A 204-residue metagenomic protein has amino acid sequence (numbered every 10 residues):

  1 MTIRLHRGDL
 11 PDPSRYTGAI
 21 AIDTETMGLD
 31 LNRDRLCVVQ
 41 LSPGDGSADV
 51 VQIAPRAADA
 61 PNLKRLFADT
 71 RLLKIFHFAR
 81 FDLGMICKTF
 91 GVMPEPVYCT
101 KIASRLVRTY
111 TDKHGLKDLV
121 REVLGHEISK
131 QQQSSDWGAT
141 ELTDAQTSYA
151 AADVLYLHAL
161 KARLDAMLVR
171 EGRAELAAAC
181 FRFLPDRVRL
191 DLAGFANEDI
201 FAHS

Functional and structural regions predicted by a protein language model:
M1-I20, T24: N-terminal accessory regions of nucleic-acid-interacting proteins
A21, L72-A79: Acidic beta-strand-to-loop metal/phosphate-binding motif
L31-G46: A short alpha/beta connector and helix-capping loop motif
A48, D69-K74: Short active-site oxyanion
F81-F90: Short active-site loop/helix that positions an aromatic residue
V97-E122: Short alpha-helix plus adjacent loop in nuclease-associated cores
I128-R189: Acidic, Mg2+-coordinating catalytic module of metal-dependent nucleases/exonucleases that use a two-metal-ion mechanism
R182-S204: Long, charged alpha-helical interface segments
